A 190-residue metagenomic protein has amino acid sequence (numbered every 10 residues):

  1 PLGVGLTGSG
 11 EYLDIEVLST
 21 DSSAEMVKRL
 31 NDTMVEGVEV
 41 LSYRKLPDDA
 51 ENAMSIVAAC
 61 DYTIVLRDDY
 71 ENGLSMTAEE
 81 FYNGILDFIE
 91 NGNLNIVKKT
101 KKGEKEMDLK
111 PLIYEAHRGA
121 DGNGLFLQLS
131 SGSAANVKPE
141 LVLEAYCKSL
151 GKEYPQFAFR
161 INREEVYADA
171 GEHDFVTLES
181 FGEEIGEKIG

Functional and structural regions predicted by a protein language model:
P1-L18, P47-D48: Short, charge-patterned binding micro-sites
G5-S9, S55-V57, A120-G122: Short, flexible turn/loop "capping" segments at secondary-structure junctions
E11-D14, A58-D68: Short glycine-/aliphatic-rich beta-strand segments at the starts of folded cytosolic domains
L18-S23, D69-E71, G132: Helix N-cap motif at beta-to-alpha junctions
E25-M34, M76-I89, V142-L143: Short amphipathic alpha-helices in soluble, non-transmembrane regions that often serve as interface/regulatory elements
V38-R44: Extended basic-aromatic, gly/pro-enriched interface segments that bind polyanionic ligands
T63-K105: A contiguous pocket-lining binding segment that forms or flanks enzyme active sites
D87-G190: Core RNA-modification/binding signature centered on pseudouridine synthases
